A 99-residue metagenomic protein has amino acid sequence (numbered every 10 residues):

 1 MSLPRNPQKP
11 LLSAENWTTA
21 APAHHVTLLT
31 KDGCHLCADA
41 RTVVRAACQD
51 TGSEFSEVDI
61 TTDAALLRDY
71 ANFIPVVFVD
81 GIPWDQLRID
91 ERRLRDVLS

Functional and structural regions predicted by a protein language model:
S2-T18: N-terminal leader/targeting and pre-domain segments
E15-A47: Local sequence-structure signature of Cys/Sec-based thiol-disulfide redox active-site neighborhoods
A38-R41, L67, E91: Conserved strand-to-helix beginnings and helix N-cap segments that scaffold or border functional pockets
R41-D59: Conserved helix-turn-beta segment immediately C-terminal to the redox Cys motif in thioredoxin-like folds
T62-L66: Short acidic active-site motifs
A71-V77: Structural micro-motif
G81-S99: Non-catalytic, surface beta->alpha helical segment in thiol-disulfide oxidoreductase systems
